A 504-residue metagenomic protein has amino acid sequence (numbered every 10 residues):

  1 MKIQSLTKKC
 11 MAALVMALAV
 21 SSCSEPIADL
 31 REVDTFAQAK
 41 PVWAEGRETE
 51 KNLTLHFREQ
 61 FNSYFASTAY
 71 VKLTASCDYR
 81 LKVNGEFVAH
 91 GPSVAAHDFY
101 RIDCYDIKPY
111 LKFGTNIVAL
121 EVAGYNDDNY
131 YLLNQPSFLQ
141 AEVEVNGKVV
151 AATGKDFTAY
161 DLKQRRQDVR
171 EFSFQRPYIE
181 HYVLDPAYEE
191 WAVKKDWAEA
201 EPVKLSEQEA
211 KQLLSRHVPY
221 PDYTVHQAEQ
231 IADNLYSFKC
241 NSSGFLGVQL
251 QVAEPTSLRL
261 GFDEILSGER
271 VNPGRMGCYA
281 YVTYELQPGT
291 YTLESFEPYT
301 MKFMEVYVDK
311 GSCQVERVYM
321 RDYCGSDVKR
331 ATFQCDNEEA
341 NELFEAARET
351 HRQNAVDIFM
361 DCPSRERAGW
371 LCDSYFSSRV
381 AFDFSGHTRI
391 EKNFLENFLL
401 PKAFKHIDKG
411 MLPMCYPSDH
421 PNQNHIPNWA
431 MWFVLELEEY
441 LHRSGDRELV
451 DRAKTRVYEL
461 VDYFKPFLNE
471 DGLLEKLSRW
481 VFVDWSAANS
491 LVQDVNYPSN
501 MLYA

Functional and structural regions predicted by a protein language model:
K2-M11: Bacterial N-terminal signal peptides that target proteins for export
V20-S22: C-terminal motif of bacterial Sec signal peptides marking the signal peptidase cleavage site
I27-S364, D373, H387-F394, K405-K409 (+5 more regions): Extracellular/oxidizing-compartment recognition motifs
S237-F238, L293-S295, I358-L371, S418-A430 (+1 more regions): Solvent-exposed loop and edge beta-strand segments that line ligand/cofactor-binding and catalytic clefts
P255-E264, S374-L400, A453-K465: Carboxylate/His-rich catalytic cores and anion/metal-binding grooves
D309, F376-H387, W432-L449, M501-A504: Well-ordered alpha-helical scaffold segments within catalytic/enzyme domains
T350-Q353, N397, P401, R443 (+3 more regions): Structured segments of extracytoplasmic/periplasmic soluble domains in secreted or envelope-associated proteins
T455-Y458, D462-L474, A488-V492, N496 (+1 more regions): Large, well-folded core regions of big proteins
